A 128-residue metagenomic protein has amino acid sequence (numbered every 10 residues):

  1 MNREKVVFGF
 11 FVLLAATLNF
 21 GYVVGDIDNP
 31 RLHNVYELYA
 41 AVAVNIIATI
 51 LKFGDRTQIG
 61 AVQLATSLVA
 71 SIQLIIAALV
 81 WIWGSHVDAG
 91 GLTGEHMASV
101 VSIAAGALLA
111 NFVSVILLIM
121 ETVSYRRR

Functional and structural regions predicted by a protein language model:
M1-A40: N-terminal signal-anchor transmembrane alpha-helix
N2-K5, F53-V62: Membrane-helix interface "capping/anchor" motifs
V42-T57: Canonical alpha-helical transmembrane segments
A48, L64-I82: Hydrophobic alpha-helical membrane segments
S85-E95: Membrane-interface helix termini and inter-helical loops of multi-pass transporters
G94-L109: Individual transmembrane alpha-helices with interfacial aromatic-anchor signatures
G106-R128: Membrane-water interface at the C-terminal end of transmembrane alpha helices
